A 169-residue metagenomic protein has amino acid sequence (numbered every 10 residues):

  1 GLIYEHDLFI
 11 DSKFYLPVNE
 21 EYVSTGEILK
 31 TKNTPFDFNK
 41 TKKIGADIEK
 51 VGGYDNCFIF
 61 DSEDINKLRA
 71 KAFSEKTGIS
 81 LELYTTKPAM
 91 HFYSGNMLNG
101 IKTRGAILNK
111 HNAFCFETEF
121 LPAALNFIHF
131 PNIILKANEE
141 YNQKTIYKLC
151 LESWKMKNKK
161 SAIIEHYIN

Functional and structural regions predicted by a protein language model:
G1-K157: An exposed, glycine/acidic-rich loop-and-rim segment of catalytic or binding clefts
K157-H166: Positively charged N-terminal leader segments that act as targeting/secretion signals
